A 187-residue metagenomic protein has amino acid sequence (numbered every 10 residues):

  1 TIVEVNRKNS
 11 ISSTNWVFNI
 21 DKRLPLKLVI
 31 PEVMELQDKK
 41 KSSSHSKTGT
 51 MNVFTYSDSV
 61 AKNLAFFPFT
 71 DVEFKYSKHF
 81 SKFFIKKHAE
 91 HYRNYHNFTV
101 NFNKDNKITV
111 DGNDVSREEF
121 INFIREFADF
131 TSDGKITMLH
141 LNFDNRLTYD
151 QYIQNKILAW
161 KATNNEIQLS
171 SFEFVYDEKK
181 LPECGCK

Functional and structural regions predicted by a protein language model:
T1-K187: Long, low-hydrophobicity, acidic/polar, solvent-exposed interaction domains
